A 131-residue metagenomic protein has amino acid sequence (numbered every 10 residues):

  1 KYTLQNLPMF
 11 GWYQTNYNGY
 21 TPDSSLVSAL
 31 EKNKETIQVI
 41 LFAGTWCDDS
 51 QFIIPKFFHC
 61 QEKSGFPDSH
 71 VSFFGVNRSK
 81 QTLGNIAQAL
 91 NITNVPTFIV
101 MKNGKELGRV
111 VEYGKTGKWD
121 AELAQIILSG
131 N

Functional and structural regions predicted by a protein language model:
K1-K34: N-terminal leader/targeting and pre-domain segments
E31-Q38, P55-F74: Conserved helix-turn-beta segment immediately C-terminal to the redox Cys motif in thioredoxin-like folds
L41-T45, D68-T82: Thiol-based oxidoreductase modules, predominantly thioredoxin-like and allied folds used for disulfide exchange
T45-P55: Conserved redox-active cysteine motifs that mediate thiol-disulfide chemistry, especially di-cysteine Cys-X(1-2)-Cys
S50, T82-L83, G108: Extracytoplasmic/secreted cell-surface and envelope-processing proteins
L83-N94, M101: Structural alpha/beta surface segment adjacent to cysteine/selenocysteine redox centers across thiol/disulfide enzymes
N94, I99-N131: Non-catalytic, surface beta->alpha helical segment in thiol-disulfide oxidoreductase systems
